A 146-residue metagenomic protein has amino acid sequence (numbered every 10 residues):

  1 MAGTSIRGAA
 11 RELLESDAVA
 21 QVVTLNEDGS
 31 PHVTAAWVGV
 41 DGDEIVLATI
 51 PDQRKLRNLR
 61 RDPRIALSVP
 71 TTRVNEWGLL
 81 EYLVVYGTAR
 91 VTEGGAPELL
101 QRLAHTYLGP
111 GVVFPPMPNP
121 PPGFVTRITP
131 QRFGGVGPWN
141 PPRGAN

Functional and structural regions predicted by a protein language model:
M1-Q21: Short, basic/aromatic recognition patches
M1-S5, E76-N146: Charged, gly/pro-rich active-site loop segments
R7, E15, P31-V33, G78 (+1 more regions): Short, solvent-exposed coil/turn segments
L14-E15, R60-R61, N119: Alpha-helix boundary recognition
A18-P51, L59, L67-P70, E81: Short beta-strand segments
